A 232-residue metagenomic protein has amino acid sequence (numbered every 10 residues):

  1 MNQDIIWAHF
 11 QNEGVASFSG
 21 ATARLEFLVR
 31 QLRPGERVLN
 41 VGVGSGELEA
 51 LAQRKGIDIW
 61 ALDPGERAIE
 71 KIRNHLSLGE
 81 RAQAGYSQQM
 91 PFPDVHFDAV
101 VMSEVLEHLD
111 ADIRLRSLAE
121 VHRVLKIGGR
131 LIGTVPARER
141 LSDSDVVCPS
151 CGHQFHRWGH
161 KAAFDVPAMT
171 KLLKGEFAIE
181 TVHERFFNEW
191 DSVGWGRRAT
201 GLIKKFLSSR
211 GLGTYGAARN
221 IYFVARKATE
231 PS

Functional and structural regions predicted by a protein language model:
M1-P93, A99-S103, L115-L118, A163 (+6 more regions): Conserved N-terminal segment of class I S-adenosyl-L-methionine
R37, G128-R130: Short glycine-centered segments of the SAM/dcSAM-binding site in methyltransferase folds
I59, L131-I132: A short hydrophobic/small-residue beta-strand
M90-F92, L109, L141: Helix-loop segment at the mouth of the active site in Rossmann-fold oxidoreductases, especially SDR/KR enzymes
E104-H108: Short catalytic micro-motifs in class I SAM-dependent methyltransferases
L115-I127: A short glycine-rich, Lys/Arg-flanked "PGG" loop and its adjoining helix->strand segment in the class I
I132-Q154: Conserved class I S-adenosyl-L-methionine
C151-A168: Acceptor-substrate binding/catalytic loop of class I
